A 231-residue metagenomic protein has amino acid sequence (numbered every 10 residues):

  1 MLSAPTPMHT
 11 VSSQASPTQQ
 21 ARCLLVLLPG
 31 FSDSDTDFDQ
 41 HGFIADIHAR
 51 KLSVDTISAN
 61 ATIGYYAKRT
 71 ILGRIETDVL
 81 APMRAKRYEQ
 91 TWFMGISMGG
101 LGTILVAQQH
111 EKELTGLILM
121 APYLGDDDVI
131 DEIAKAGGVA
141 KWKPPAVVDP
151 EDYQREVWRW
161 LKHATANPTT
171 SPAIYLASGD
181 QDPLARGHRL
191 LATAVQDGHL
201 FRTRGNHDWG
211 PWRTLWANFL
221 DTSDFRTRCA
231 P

Functional and structural regions predicted by a protein language model:
M1-P231: Non-catalytic cap/lid and distal C-terminal segments of serine-dependent acyl enzymes
